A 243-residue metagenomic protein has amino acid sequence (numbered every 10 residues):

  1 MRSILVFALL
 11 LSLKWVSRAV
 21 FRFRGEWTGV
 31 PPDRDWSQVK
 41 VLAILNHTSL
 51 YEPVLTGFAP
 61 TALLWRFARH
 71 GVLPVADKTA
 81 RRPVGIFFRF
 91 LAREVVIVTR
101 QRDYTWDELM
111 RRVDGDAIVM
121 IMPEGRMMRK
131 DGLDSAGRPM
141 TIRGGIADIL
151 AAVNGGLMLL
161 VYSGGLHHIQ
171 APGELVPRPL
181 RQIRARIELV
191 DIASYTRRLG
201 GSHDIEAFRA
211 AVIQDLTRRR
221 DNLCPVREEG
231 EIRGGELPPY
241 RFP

Functional and structural regions predicted by a protein language model:
R2-L13, R102, W106, R143 (+4 more regions): A structural signal for well-ordered alpha-helical scaffolds and beta->alpha junctions
R2-R22, R89, R93-V96: Short hydrophobic helices that act as membrane-entry/anchoring signals
L11-R18, F58, I86, F90 (+3 more regions): Charged/polar, solvent-exposed surface patches and flexible loops
F23-H203: Soluble catalytic domains of membrane acyltransferases
T196-P243: Charged, low-complexity C-terminal accessory regions
